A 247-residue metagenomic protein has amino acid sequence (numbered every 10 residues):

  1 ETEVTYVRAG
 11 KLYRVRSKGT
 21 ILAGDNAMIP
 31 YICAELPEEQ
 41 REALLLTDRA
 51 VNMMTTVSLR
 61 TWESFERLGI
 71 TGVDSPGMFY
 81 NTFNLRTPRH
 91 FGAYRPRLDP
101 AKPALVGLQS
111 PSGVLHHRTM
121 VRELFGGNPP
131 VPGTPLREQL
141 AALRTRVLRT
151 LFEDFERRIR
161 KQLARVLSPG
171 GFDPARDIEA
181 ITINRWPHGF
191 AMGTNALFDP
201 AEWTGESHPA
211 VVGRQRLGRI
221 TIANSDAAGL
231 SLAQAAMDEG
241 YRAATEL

Functional and structural regions predicted by a protein language model:
T2-S75: Glycine-rich loop(s) and the adjacent beta-strand/alpha-helix scaffold that form part
E3-V7, S58, S64-L247: Conserved flavin/dinucleotide-binding core of flavoenzymes
